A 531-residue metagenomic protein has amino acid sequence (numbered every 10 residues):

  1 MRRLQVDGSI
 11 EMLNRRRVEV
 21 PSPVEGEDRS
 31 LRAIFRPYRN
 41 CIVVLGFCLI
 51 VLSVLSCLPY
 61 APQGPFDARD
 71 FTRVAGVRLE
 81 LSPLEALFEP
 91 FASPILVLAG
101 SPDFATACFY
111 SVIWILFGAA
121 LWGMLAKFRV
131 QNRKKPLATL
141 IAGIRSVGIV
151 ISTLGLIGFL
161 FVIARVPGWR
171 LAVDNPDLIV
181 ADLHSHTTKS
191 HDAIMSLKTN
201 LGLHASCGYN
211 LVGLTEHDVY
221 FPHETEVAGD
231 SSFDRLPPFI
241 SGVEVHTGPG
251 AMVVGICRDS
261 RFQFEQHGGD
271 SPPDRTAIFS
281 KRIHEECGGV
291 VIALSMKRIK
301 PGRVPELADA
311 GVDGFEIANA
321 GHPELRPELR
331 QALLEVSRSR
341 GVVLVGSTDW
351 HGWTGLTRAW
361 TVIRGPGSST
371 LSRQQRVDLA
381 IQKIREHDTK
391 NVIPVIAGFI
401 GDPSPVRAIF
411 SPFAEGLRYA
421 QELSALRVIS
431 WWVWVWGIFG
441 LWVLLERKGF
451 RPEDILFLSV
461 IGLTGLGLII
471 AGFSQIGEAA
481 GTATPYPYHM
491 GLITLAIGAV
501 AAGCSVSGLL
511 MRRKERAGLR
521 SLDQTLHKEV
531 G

Functional and structural regions predicted by a protein language model:
R2-I179, T187, A193, K198-G202 (+2 more regions): Charged catalytic cores and adjacent phosphate/nucleic-acid-binding surfaces used for phosphate/nucleic-acid chemistry
V180-S185, K189, Y209-Y220, P238-E244 (+3 more regions): Active-site neighborhood of phospho(di)ester-bond hydrolases with catalytic His/Asp-centered motifs
A193-N200, H223-E226, P272-S280, L329: Stable alpha-helical elements in mature extracytoplasmic
A205-S206, H284, A308: Non-catalytic positions within long, well-ordered alpha-helices that form the structural scaffold/packing of enzyme
V219-S232, R303-E306: Metal-dependent catalytic neighborhoods of phosphoester/phosphodiester hydrolases
E226-E244: Active-site surface patch of divalent metal-dependent phosphodiester/phosphate bond hydrolases
G250-V290: Binuclear metal-dependent hydrolase catalytic cores centered on His/Asp/Glu-rich metal-binding motifs
